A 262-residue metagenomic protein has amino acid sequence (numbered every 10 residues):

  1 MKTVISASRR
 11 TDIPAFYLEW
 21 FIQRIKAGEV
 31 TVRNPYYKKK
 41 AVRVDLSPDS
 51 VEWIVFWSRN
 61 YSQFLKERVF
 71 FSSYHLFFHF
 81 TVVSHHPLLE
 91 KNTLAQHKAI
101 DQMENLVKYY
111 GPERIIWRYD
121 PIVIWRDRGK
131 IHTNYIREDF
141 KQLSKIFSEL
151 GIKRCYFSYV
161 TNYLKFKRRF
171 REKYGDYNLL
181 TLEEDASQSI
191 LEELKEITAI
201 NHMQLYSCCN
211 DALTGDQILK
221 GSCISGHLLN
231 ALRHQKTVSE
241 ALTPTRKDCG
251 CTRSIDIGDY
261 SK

Functional and structural regions predicted by a protein language model:
M1-L89, Q96, D101-N105, Y110-P112: Conserved Radical SAM active-site core
R10-D12, R59, T81-H85, D120-I122 (+2 more regions): Active-site beta-loop-alpha junctions enriched in small/polar residues
L65, L89, R126-R128, F166 (+1 more regions): Generic domain-boundary/flexible-linker signal
S84-T93, P121-N134, K173-E183: Surface-exposed cleft-lining segments at the edges of enzyme active sites
K98-R169, E193-C208: Conserved C-terminal portion of the radical SAM core fold that forms the substrate/S-adenosylmethionine-binding
I131-H132, K167-Y177, I218-H227: Short, surface-exposed, charged loop/turn segments at secondary-structure junctions
D139-I152, G175-A186, H227-S239: Acidic, His- and aromatic-enriched active-site or binding-groove loops in soluble protein domains that engage sugars
E184-K262: C-terminal accessory extensions appended to soluble enzyme cores
